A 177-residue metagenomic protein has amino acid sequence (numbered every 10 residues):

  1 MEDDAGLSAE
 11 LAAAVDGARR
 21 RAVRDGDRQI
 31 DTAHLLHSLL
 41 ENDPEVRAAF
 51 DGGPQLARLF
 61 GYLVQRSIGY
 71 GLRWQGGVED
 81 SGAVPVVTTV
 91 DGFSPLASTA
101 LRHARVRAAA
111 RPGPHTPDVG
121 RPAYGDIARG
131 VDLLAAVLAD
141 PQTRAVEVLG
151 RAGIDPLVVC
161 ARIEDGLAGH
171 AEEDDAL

Functional and structural regions predicted by a protein language model:
M1-L177: Histone-fold recognition with a strong bias for associated Lys/Arg-rich disordered tails
